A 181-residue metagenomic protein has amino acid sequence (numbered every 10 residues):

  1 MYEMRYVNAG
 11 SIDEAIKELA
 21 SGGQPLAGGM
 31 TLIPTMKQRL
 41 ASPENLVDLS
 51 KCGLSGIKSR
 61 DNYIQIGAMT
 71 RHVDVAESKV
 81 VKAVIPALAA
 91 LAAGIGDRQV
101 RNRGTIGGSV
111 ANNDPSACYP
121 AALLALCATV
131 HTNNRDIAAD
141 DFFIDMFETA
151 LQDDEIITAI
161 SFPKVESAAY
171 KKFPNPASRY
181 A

Functional and structural regions predicted by a protein language model:
M1-A181: C-terminal structural segment of proteins
